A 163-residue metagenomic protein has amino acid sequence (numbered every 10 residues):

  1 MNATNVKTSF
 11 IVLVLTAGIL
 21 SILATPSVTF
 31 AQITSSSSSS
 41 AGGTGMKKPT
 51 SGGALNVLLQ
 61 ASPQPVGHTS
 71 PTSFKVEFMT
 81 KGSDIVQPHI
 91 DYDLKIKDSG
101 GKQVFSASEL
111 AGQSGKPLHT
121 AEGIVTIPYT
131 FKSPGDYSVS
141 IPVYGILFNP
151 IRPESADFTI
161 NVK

Functional and structural regions predicted by a protein language model:
M1-T34, V76: Secretory targeting signatures
A24-K163: N-terminal soluble domains immediately following signal/targeting peptides that reside in extracytoplasmic
